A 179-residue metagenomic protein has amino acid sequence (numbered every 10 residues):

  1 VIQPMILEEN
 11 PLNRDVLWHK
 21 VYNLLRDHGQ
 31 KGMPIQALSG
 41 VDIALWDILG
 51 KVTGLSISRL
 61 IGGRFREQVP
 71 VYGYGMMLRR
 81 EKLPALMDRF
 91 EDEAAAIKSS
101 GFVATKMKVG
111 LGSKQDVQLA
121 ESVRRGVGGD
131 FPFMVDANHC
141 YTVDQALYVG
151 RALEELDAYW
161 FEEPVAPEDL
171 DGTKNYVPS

Functional and structural regions predicted by a protein language model:
V1-V52: Metal- or metallocofactor-binding catalytic centers and their adjacent structured scaffolds across diverse enzyme
I2, V41, G54, T105 (+2 more regions): Conserved, mostly hydrophobic/aromatic
V52, G62-F65, V177: Subtilisin-like serine protease catalytic core
S58-L83, L119, R124-D130: N-terminal small/glycine-rich loop or linker at the start of catalytic domains across soluble metabolic enzymes
E67-E91, V109-G110, A137-V143: Active-site mouth loops of central-metabolism enzymes
A95-K98, E154: Non-catalytic positions within long, well-ordered alpha-helices that form the structural scaffold/packing of enzyme
S99-A104, A158: A structural motif
M107-S179: Catalytic core of soluble alpha/beta enzymes
